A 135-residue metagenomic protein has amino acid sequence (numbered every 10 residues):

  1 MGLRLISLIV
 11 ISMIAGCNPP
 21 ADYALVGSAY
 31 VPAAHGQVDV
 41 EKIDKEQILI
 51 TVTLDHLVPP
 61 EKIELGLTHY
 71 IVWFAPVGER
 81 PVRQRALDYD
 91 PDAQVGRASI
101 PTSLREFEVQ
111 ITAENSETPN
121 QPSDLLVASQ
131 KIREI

Functional and structural regions predicted by a protein language model:
M1-C17: Sec-dependent bacterial lipoprotein signal peptides
C17-I135: N-terminal targeting/export leaders
